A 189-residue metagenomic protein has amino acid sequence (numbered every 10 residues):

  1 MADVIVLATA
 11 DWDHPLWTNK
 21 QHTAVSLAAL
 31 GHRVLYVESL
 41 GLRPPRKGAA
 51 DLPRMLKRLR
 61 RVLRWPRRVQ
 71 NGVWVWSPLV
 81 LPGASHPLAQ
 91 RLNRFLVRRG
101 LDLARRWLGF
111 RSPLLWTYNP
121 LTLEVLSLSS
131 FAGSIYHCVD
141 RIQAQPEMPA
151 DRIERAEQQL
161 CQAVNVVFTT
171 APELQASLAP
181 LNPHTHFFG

Functional and structural regions predicted by a protein language model:
M1-R58: N-terminal subdomain of nucleotide-sugar transferases
W12, L123-E124, C138-A150: A short, histidine- and acid-enriched strand-loop-helix "catalytic/donor-clamping" loop that lines the nucleotide-sugar
T23, R99-R106, F110, S127 (+1 more regions): Membrane-proximal helix-turn-helix segments that form the acceptor-binding/catalytic region of lipid-linked
G31, S112, F131-A132, A163-N165 (+1 more regions): Short, well-ordered alpha-helix to beta-strand connector turns
E38-S39, T117-N119, T169-A171: Replace "coordinates the UDP/GDP/TDP-sugar" with "coordinates nucleotide-activated sugar donors
L42-S112: A conserved catalytic-core segment of Leloir-type glycosyltransferases
W116, S127-Q143: Active-site proximal beta-strand in glycosyltransferases
Q162-G189: Donor nucleotide-sugar binding/catalytic pocket of nucleotide-sugar-dependent glycosyltransferases
